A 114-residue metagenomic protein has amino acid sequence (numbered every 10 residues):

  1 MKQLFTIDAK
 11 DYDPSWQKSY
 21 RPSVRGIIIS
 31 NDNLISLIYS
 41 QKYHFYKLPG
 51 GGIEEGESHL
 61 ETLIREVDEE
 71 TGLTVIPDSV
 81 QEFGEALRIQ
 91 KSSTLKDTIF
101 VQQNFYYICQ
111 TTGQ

Functional and structural regions predicted by a protein language model:
M1-G26, N31: Acidic, metal-coordinating catalytic segment for phosphate/diphosphate chemistry, firing primarily on the Nudix
F5-T6, Y46, A86: Generic signal for short, ordered secondary-structure residues within or immediately flanking folded domains
P22, Y46, F100: Residues that recognize and position ribonucleotide moieties
L34-I35: Entry beta-strands of beta-propeller and related beta-repeat scaffolds
I38: Conserved active-site beta-strand element of glycosyltransferases/polysaccharide synthases
K42-H44: A conserved beta-turn-beta hairpin within the catalytic core of GNAT-like acetyltransferases that forms part
K47-G51: A short gly/proline-enriched turn/hairpin at secondary-structure junctions
I53-Q114: Unchanged
